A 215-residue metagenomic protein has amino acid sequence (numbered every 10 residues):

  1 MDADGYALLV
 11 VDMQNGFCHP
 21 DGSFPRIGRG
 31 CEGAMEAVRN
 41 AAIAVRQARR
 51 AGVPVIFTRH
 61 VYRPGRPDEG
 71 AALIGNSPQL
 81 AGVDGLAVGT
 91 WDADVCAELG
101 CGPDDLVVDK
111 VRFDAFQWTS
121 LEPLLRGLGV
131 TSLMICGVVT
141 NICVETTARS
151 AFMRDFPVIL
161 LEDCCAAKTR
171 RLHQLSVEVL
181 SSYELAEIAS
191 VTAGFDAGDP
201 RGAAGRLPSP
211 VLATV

Functional and structural regions predicted by a protein language model:
M1-A7, I43-A51, D68-E69, N76-V215: Active-site-adjacent betaalpha module
D4, G22-A48, G52-F57: A short alpha/beta connector and helix-capping loop motif
A7-F17: Acidic-leg catalytic submotif of subtilisin-like serine proteases
M13, V53, H60, D163: Active-site loop/turn elements of alpha/beta-hydrolase fold enzymes, especially the short glycine-/histidine-rich
G16-D21, G65-P67: Short acidic/His/Gly/Ser-rich catalytic and metal-binding motifs that mark active-site loops of diverse hydrolases
G22-R29, L73-A81: Short glycine/proline- and charge-enriched loop/turn segments that cap or connect secondary-structure elements
T58-V61, V138: Short, well-ordered beta-to-alpha junction loops that form the rim of enzyme active sites and present histidine/acidic
